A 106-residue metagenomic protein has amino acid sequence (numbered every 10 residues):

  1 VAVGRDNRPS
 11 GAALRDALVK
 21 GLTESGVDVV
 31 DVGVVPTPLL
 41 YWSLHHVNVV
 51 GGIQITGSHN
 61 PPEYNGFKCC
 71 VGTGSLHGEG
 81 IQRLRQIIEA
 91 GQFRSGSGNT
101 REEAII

Functional and structural regions predicted by a protein language model:
V1-G72: Ferredoxin-reductase
N65-I106: Gly/Ser/Thr-enriched, mixed-charge loops and adjacent short helices that form phosphate/oxyanion-binding elements
